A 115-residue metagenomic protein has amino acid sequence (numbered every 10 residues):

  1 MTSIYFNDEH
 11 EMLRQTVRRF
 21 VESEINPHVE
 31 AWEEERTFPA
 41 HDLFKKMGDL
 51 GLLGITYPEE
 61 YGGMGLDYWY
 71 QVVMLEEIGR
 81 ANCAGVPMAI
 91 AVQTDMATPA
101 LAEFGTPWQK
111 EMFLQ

Functional and structural regions predicted by a protein language model:
M1-M12: Intrinsic disorder at enzyme termini
M12, E24-Q115: Glycine-rich flavin
R14-R18: Extended amphipathic alpha-helical segments enriched in small hydrophobics
